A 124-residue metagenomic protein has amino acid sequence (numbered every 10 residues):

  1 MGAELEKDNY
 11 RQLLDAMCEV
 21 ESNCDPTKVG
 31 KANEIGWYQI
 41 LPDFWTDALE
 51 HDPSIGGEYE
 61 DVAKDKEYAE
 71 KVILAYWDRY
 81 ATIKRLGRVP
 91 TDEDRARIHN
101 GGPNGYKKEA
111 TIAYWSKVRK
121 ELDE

Functional and structural regions predicted by a protein language model:
M1-Q12, E124: N-terminal secretory targeting signals
K7-Y10, K31, V89-D92: Extracellular/periplasmic catalytic domains that process cell-envelope and extracellular macromolecules
D8-D25, I40, I73, R95-P103: Short, functionally critical alpha-helical segments immediately adjacent to catalytic or ligand/cofactor-binding
D25-T27, I83-K84: A short, acidic/glycine-rich surface segment
P26, K107-E109: Extracytoplasmic/secreted cell-surface and envelope-processing proteins
T27-N33: Preference for well-ordered, secondary-structure-rich cores of eukaryotic proteins
E34-D43: Short, solvent-exposed beta-strand-terminating loops
P42-Y106, W115-E124: Alpha-helical segment that forms one wall of the substrate-binding/catalytic cleft in peptidoglycan-active domains
